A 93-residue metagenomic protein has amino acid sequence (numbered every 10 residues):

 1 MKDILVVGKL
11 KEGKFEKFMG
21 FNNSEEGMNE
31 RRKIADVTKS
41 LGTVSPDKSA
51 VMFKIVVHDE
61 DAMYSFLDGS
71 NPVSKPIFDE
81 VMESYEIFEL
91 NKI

Functional and structural regions predicted by a protein language model:
M1-V73, E83-I93: Short S/T/G/P-rich N-terminal loop/turn motif that feeds into the first structured element of a domain
I77-D79: Short, exposed beta-strand-loop hairpins at the edges of beta-sheets in extracellular/periplasmic proteins
